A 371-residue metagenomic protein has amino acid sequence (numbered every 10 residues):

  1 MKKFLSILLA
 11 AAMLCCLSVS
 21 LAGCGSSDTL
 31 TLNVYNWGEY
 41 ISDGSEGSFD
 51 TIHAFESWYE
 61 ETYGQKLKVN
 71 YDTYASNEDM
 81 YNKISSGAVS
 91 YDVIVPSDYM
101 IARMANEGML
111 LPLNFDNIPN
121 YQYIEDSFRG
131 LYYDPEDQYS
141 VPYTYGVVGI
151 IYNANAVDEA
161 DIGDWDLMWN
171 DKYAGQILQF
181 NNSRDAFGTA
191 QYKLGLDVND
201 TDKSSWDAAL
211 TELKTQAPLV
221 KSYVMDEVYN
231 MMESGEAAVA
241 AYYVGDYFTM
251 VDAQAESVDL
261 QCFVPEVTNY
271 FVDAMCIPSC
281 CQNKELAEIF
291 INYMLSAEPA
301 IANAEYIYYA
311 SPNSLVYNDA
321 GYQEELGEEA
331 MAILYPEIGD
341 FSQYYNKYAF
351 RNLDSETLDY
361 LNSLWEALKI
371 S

Functional and structural regions predicted by a protein language model:
M1-L32, S371: Short, low-complexity disordered leader/linker segments with a strong preference for bacterial N-terminal type II
S27-R103, N230: Early extracytoplasmic/lumenal segment of secretory-pathway proteins
V89-V93, D98, L111-I151, Q176-L178: A structural signal for short loop-to-beta-strand junctions that line the ligand-binding cleft of periplasmic/secreted
L111-Q122, S140, S257-N269, P278-C281: Short beta-strand->loop
G149-A156, Q191-G195, F271-K284, Y293-M294 (+1 more regions): A bilobed periplasmic-binding-protein/Venus flytrap-type ligand-binding module shared by bacterial periplasmic
Q179-N182, A186, A190, V198-C262: Ligand-binding pocket segment of bilobal, Venus flytrap-like solute-binding proteins
P278-Y344: Mature extracytoplasmic/periplasmic domains
I338-S371: Conserved C-terminal helix/tail region of periplasmic/extracytoplasmic solute-binding proteins
